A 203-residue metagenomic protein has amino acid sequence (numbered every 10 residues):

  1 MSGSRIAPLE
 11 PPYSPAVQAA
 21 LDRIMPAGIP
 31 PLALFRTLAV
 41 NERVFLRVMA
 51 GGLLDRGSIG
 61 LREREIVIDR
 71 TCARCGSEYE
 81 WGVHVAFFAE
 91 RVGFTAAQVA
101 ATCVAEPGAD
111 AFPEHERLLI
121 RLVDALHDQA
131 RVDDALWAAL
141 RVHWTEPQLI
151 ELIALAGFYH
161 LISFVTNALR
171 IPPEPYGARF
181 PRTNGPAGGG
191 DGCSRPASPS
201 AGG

Functional and structural regions predicted by a protein language model:
M1-G203: Hydrophobic alpha-helical segments
